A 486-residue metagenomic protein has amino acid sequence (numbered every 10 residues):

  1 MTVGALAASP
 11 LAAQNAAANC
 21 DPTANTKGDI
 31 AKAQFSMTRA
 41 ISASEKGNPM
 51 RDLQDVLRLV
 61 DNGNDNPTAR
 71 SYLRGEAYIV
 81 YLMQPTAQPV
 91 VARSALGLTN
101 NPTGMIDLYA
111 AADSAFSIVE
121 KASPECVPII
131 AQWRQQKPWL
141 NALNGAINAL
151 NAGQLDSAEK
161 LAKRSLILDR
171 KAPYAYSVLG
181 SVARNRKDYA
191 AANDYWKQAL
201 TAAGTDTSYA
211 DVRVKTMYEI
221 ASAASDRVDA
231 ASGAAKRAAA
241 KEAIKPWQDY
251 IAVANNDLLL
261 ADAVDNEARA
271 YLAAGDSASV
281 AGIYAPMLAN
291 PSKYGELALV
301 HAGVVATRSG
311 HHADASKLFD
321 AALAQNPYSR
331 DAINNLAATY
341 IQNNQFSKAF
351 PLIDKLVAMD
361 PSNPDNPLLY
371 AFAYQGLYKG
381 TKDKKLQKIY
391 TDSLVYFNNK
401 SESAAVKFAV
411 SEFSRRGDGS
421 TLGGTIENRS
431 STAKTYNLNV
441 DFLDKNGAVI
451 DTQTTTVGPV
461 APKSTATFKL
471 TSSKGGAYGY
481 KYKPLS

Functional and structural regions predicted by a protein language model:
S36-A43, G47-R51, I79-D156, A199-K245: Short coil/linker segments at helix-helix boundaries
L59-V60, V119, R164-S165, Q198-A199 (+5 more regions): Canonical positions in the second alpha-helix
N64-D65, P124, R170, G204 (+5 more regions): Short coil turns that delineate tetratricopeptide repeat
R70, P128-I129, A175, Y209-V212 (+5 more regions): TPR alpha-solenoid repeat register
L73, V80, N144, V178 (+6 more regions): Canonical tetratricopeptide repeat
Y81, A152, R186, R227 (+5 more regions): Structural motif corresponding to the intra-repeat A-B loop/turn of tetratricopeptide repeats
